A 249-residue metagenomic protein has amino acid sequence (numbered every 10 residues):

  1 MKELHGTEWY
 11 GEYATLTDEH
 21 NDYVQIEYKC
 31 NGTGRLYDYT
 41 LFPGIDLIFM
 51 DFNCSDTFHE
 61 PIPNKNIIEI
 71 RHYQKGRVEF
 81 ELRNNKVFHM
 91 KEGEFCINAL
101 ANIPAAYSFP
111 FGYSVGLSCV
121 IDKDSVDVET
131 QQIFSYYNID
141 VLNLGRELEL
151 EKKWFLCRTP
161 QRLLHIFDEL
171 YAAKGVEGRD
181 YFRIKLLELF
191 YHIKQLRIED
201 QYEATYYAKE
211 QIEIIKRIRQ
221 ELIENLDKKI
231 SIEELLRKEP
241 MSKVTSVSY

Functional and structural regions predicted by a protein language model:
M1-N64: N-terminal low-complexity or simple alpha-helical regulatory segments that function as activation/interaction modules
G32, L41-I45, P61-I67, L100-S118: Ligand-binding loop in jelly-roll beta-barrel domains
F49-D51, P63-F80, C119-K123: Short, conserved beta-strand element in jelly-roll/cupin
E81, F88-Q211, I215, I232-E233 (+1 more regions): Alpha-helical bundle regulatory/interaction domains
N225-I230: Short helix/strand-capping hinge loops at secondary-structure junctions that flank key functional elements
T245-V247: Short hydrophobic/aromatic patch on the recognition helix
